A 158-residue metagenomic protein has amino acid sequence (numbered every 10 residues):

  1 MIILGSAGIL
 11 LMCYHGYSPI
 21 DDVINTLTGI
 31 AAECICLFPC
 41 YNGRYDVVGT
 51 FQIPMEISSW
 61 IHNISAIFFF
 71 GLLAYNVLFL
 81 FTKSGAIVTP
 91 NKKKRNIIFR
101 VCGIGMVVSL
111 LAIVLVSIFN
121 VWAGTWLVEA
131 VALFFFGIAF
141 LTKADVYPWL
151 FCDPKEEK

Functional and structural regions predicted by a protein language model:
M1-C36, C40: Early transmembrane hairpin module of multi-pass membrane proteins
M1-L10, I67-L78, A132-K143: Hydrophobic cores of alpha-helical transmembrane segments in multi-pass inner/ER membrane proteins, independent
M1-L4, S59-F70, N96-G103, W126-L133: Alpha-helical transmembrane segments of polytopic membrane proteins
I9, F70-L78, I98-V116: Hydrophobic core of alpha-helical transmembrane segments in multi-pass integral membrane proteins
M12-G16, C36-G43, A74-S84, V114-V121 (+1 more regions): Transmembrane helix-loop junctions and nearby membrane-interface residues
P19, M55-N63, I118-L127: Membrane-helix interface and helix-disruption motif detector
T28-I98: Membrane-proximal helix-loop-helix units in multi-pass membrane proteins
M106-K158: C-terminal transmembrane-bundle signature of multipass membrane proteins, characterized by strong activation on
